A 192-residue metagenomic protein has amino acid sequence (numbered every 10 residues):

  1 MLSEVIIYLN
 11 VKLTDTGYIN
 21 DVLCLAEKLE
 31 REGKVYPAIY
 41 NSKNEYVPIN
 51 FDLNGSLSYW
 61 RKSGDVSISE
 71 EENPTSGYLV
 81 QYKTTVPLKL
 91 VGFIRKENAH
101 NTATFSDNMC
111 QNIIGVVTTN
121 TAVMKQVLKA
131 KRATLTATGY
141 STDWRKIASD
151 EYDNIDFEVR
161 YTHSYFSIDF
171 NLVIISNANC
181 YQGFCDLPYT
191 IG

Functional and structural regions predicted by a protein language model:
M1-S76, K131: Small/polar-rich, solvent-exposed N-terminal microdomains that initiate assembly or binding
M1-Y18, L79-K83, L128-G192: Short, charged interaction patches at domain edges and termini
Y18-A38, D107-G115, S167-A178: Short N-terminal helix-initiation segments at or just after the protein's N-terminus
L57-Y59, L88, F166-I168: A broad, low-specificity signal marking well-ordered, structured residues that form hydrophobic/aromatic
P74, A103-F105, Y181-C185: Surface-exposed beta-strand edges and their flanking turn/coil or helix-capping segments
G77-K125: Extracellular/virion structural assembly segments
